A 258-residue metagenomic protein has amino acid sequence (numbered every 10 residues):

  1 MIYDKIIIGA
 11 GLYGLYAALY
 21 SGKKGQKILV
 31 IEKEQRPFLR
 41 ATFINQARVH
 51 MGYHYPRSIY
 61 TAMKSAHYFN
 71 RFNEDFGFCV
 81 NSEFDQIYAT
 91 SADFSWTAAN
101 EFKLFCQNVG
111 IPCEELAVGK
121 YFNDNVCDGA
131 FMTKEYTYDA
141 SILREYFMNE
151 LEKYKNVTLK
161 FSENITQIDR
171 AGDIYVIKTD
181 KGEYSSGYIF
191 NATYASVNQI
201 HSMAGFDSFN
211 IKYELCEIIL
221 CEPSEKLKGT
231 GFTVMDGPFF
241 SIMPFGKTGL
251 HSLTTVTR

Functional and structural regions predicted by a protein language model:
Y3-V30: N-terminal Rossmann-like FAD-binding beta1-loop-alpha1 element of flavoenzymes
G22-I44: Glycine-rich FAD pyrophosphate-binding loop
K24-Q26, V109, Y154: Conserved dinucleotide-binding and phosphotransfer motif residues
Q26-I28, C113, I189: Hydrophobic anchor at the start of a short beta-strand that flanks the dinucleotide cofactor-binding loop
F38, G182, S186-M235, F245-G249: Central helical "cap/lid" subdomain
Q46-G129: Dinucleotide-binding Rossmann-like beta1-alpha1 core, especially the glycine-rich loop that anchors the ADP
F131-S202: Helical element adjacent to the flavin cofactor pocket in flavoenzyme catalytic cores
I242-R258: Conserved FAD/dinucleotide-binding core of flavoprotein oxidoreductases
